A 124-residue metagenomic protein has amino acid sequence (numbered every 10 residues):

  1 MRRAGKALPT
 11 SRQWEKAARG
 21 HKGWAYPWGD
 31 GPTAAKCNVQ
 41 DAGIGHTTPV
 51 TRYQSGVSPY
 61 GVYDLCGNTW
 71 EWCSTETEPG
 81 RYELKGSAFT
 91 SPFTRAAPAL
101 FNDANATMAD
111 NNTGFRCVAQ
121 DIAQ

Functional and structural regions predicted by a protein language model:
M1-N111: Functional-site microenvironments in short loops/helix caps that host divalent-cation chemistry
N111-Q124: Short, structured beta-strand segments at or near domain termini in extracellular proteins/domains
